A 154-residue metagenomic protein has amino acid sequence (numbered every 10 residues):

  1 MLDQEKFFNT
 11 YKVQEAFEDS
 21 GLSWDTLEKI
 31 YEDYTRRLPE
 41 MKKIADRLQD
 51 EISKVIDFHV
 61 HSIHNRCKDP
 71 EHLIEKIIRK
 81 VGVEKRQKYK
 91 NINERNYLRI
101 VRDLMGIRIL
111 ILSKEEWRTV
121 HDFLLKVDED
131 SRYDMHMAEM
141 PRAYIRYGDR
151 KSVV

Functional and structural regions predicted by a protein language model:
M1-L104, E115-R118, D122: Charge-rich, low-complexity segments
L98-R99, M105, L110-V154: Long beta-strand-rich cores associated with HINT superfamily self-processing modules
